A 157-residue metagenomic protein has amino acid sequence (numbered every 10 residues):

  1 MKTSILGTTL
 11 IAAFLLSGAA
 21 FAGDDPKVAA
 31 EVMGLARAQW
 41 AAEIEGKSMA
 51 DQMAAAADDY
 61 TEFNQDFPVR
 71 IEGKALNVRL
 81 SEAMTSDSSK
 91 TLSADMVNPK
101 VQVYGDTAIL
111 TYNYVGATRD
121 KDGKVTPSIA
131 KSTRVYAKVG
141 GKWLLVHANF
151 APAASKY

Functional and structural regions predicted by a protein language model:
M1-T9: Bacterial N-terminal signal peptides that target proteins for export
S4, G18-D58, K156-Y157: Short, low-complexity N-terminal intrinsically disordered segments enriched in polar/charged residues
T8-G18: Bacterial N-terminal signal peptides
G23, K121-P127, S155-Y157: A short acidic/glycine-rich loop-to-helix N-cap element
P26-M33, S48-V103, N113, T126-S128: A solvent-exposed, acidic/Ser-Thr-rich amphipathic alpha-helical stretch
D106-G116: A short hydrophobic beta-strand element
I109, I129-A154: Short beta-strand edge/turn micro-motifs at domain boundaries
G116-D120, Y136: Beta-strand elements of well-folded, non-transmembrane domains
